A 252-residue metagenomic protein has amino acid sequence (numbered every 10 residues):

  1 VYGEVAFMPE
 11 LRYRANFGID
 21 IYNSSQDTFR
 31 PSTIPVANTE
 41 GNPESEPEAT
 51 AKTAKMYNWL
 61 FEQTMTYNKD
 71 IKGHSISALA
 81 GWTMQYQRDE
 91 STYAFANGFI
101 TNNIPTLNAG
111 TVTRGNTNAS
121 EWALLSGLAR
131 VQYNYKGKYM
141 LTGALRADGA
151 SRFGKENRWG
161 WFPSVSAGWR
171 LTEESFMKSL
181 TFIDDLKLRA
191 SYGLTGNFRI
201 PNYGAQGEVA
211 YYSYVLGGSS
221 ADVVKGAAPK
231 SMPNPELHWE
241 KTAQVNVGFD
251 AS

Functional and structural regions predicted by a protein language model:
V1-R30, G41-S252: Extracellular/periplasmic, surface-exposed regions of secreted and cell-surface proteins
S32-I34, N38: Short amphipathic helix-turn modules centered on a small-residue break
